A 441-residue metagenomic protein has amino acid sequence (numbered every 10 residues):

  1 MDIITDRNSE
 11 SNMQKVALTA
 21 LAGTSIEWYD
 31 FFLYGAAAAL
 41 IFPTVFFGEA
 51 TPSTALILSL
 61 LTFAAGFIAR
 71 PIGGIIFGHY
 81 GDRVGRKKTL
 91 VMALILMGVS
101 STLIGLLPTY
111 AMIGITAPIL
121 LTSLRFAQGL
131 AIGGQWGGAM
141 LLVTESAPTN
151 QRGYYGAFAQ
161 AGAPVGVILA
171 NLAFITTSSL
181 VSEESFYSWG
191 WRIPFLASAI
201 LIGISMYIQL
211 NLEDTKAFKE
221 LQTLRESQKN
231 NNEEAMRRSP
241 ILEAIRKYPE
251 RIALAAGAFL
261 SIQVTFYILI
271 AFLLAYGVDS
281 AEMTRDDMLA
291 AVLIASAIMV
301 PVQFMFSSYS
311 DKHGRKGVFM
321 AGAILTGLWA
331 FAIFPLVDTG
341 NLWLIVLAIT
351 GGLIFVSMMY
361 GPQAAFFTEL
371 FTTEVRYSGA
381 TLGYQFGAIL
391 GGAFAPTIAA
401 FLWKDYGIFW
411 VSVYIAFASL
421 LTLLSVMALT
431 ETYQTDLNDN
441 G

Functional and structural regions predicted by a protein language model:
G35-A36, Y248-I298, G391-A395: Extracytoplasmic gate region of multi-pass secondary transporters
A38-R70: Extracellular/periplasmic helix-loop-helix junction of adjacent transmembrane segments in MFS-like secondary
G74-R86, Q303-R315: Helix-to-loop junctions at the C-terminal end of transmembrane segments in multipass secondary transporters
R83-I95, K312-I324: Cytoplasmic membrane-interface "Motif A"-like loop-to-helix N-cap segments of 12-TM Major Facilitator Superfamily
I95-G114, I324-T339: C-terminal ends and interior cores of transmembrane alpha-helices in multi-pass membrane transporters/permeases
Y154-S178, L201, T381-A395: Glycine-rich segments within core transmembrane alpha-helices of 12-TM secondary carriers
S205-L212, F417-G441: Multi-pass alpha-helical transporter architecture, strongest for 12-TM Major Facilitator/SLC carriers used
K316-P362: C-terminal transmembrane helical hairpin of 12-TM major facilitator-type secondary transporters
